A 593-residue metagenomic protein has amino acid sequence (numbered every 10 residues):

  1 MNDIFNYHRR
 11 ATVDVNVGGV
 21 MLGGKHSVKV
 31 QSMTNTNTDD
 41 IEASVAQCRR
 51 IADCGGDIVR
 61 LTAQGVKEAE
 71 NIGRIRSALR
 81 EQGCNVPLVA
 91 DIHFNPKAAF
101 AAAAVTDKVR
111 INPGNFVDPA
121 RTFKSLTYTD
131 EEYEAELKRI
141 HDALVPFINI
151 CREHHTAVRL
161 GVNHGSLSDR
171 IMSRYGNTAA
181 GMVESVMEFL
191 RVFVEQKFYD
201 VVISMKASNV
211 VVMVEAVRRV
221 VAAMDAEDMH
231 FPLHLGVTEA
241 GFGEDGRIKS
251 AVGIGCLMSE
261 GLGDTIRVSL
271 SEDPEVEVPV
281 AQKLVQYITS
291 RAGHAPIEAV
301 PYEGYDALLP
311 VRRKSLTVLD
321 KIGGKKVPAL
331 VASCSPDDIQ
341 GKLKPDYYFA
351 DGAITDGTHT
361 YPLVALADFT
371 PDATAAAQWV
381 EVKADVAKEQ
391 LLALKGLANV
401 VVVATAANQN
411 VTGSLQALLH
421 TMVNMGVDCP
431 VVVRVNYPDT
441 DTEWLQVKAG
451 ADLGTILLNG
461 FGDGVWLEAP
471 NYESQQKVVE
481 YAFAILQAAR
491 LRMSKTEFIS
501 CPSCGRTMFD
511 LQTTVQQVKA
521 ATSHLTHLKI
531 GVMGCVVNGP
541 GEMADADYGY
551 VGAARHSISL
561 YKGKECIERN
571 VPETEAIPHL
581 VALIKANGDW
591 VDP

Functional and structural regions predicted by a protein language model:
M1-S32, I148, R152-H154, S290-D337 (+1 more regions): N-terminal amphipathic alpha-helix/helix-capping segment at the start of soluble metabolic enzymes
K25-A43, P87-N95, I171-V183, T238-I248 (+3 more regions): Active-site mouth loops of central-metabolism enzymes
V28-T34, D57-L61, L88-I92, V109-I111 (+12 more regions): Hydrophobic faces of well-ordered beta-strands that scaffold small-molecule active sites in alpha/beta enzyme cores
N35, G55-L79, P113-E134, V201-V210 (+2 more regions): Glycine-rich, proline-tolerant flexible connector loops at the mouths of alpha/beta enzymes
D57-I58, T106-T122, E260-E275, V401 (+2 more regions): Glycine-rich phosphate-binding active-site loops on the catalytic face of alpha/beta enzymes
A63-V105, D337-I339, I354-T370: N-terminal active-site wall of soluble small-molecule enzyme domains
N85-F123, D130-H155: Hydrophobic or amphipathic alpha-helical targeting/insertion segments
T127-L144, N149, I171-I322, V386-L525 (+1 more regions): Catalytic alpha/beta core domains of metabolic enzymes, predominantly
